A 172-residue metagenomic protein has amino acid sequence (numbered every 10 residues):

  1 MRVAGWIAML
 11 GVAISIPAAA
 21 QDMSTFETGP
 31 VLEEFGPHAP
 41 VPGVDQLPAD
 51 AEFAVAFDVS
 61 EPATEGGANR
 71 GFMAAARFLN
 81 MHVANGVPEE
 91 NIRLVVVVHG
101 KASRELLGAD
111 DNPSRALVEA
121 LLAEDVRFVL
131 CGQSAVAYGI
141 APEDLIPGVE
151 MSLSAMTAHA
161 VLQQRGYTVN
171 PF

Functional and structural regions predicted by a protein language model:
A4-S15: Bacterial N-terminal signal peptides
I16-A20: Sec/Tat signal peptide C-region and signal peptidase I cleavage site
Q21-G36, L107-F172: A cross-taxonomic marker for long C-terminal extensions/tails that follow the last structured domain
L32-E33, G43-L47, A84: Acidic, glycine/proline-rich low-complexity segments that act as flexible tails and inter-domain linkers
P48-T64, V98-K101: Acidic/histidine-rich, surface-exposed loop or edge segments in extracytoplasmic proteins
D58-M73, L106: Short, glycine-rich nucleotide/cofactor-binding loops
A68-V87: Histidine-anchored nucleotide/phosphate-binding helix
P88-L106: Acidic helix-start/capping segments at beta-turn-to-alpha-helix junctions
